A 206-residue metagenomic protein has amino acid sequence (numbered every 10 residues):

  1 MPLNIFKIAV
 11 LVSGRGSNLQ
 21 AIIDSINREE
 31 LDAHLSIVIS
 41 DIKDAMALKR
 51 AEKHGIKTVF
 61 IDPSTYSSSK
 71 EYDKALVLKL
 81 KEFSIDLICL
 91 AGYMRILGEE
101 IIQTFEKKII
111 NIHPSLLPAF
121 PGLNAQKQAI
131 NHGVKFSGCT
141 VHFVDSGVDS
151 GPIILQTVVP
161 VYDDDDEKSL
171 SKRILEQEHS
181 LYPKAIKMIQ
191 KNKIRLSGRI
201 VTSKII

Functional and structural regions predicted by a protein language model:
P2-M46: N-terminal Rossmann-like dinucleotide-binding module
S25, A91-S203: Donor/substrate-binding cores of folate-linked one-carbon enzymes
S36, D86, K107: Conserved acidic residues
S40-D41, S64-T65, S69-K70, F83-E99: N-terminal glycine-rich "phosphate-gripper" loop used for MgATP/nucleotide binding and carboxylate activation
H54-G55, F105: Short, structured coil segments at secondary-structure junctions
K57, D86, K135: Residue-level detector of anion-binding/catalytic polar loops
V59-S64, I112: Short beta->alpha connector loops at strand-helix junctions that form conserved, small/polar/Pro-enriched
